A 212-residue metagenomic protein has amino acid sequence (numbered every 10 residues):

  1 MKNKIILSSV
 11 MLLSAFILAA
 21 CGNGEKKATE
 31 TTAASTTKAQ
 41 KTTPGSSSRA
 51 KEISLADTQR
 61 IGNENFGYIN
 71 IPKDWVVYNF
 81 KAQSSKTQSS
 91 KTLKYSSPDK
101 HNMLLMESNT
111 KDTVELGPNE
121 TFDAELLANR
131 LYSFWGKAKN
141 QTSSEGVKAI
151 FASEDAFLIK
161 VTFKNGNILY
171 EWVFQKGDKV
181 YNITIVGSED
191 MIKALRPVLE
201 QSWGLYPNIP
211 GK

Functional and structural regions predicted by a protein language model:
M1-I5: Positively charged n-region of N-terminal signal peptides that target proteins for export
I6-L13: Sec-dependent N-terminal signal peptides
L7, G22-P72, Y78-F80: N-terminal, intrinsically disordered, polar/charged segments of Gram-positive cell-envelope systems that serve as
I17-A20: C-terminal motif of bacterial Sec signal peptides marking the signal peptidase cleavage site
I53-Q83, S90-S97, N102, E107 (+1 more regions): Extracytoplasmic/periplasm-facing segments of secreted or lipoprotein envelope proteins
T58, I69-P72, A124-Y132, Y170-E171 (+2 more regions): Extracytoplasmic/secreted envelope proteins and their assembly/folding machinery, especially bacterial periplasmic
W75, Y181-K212: Surface-exposed amphipathic alpha-helical segments
K86-K179: Conserved polar/disulfide-associated segments of primarily extracytoplasmic proteins
